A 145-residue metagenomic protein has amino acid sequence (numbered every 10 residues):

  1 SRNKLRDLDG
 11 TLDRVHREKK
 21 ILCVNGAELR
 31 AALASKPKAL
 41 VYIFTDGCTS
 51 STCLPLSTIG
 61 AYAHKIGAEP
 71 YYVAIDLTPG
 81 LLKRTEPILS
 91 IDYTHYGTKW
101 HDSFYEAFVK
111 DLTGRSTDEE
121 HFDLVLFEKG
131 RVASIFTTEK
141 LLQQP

Functional and structural regions predicted by a protein language model:
S1-S35: N-terminal "domain-start" segment that seeds a small globular fold
L29-I59, Y71: Short active-site neighborhood of thiol/selenol oxidoreductases, capturing the structured segment around
T45-S51, L77-P79, V132-A133, L141: Short acidic, S/G/P-rich loop/turn micro-motifs used as interaction or catalytic elements
T52-L54, L82-T85, F136: A short acidic (Asp/Glu
G60-K65: Short, acidic, metal-binding catalytic loop of nucleotide-sugar glycosyltransferases
G67-D76: Short, hydrophobic beta-strand segments that form beta-sheet elements in well-ordered domains
L77-H121, F127, V132: Thioredoxin-like thiol-disulfide oxidoreductase module
T138-Q144: A short acidic/small-residue loop/turn micro-motif
